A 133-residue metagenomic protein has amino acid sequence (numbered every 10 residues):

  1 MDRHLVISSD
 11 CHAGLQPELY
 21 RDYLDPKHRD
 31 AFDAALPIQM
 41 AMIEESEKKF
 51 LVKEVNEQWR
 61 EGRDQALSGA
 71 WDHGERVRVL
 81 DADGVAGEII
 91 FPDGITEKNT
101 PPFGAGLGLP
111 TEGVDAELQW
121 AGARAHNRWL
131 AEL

Functional and structural regions predicted by a protein language model:
M1-L133: Helix-coil boundary/capping segments in enzymes
